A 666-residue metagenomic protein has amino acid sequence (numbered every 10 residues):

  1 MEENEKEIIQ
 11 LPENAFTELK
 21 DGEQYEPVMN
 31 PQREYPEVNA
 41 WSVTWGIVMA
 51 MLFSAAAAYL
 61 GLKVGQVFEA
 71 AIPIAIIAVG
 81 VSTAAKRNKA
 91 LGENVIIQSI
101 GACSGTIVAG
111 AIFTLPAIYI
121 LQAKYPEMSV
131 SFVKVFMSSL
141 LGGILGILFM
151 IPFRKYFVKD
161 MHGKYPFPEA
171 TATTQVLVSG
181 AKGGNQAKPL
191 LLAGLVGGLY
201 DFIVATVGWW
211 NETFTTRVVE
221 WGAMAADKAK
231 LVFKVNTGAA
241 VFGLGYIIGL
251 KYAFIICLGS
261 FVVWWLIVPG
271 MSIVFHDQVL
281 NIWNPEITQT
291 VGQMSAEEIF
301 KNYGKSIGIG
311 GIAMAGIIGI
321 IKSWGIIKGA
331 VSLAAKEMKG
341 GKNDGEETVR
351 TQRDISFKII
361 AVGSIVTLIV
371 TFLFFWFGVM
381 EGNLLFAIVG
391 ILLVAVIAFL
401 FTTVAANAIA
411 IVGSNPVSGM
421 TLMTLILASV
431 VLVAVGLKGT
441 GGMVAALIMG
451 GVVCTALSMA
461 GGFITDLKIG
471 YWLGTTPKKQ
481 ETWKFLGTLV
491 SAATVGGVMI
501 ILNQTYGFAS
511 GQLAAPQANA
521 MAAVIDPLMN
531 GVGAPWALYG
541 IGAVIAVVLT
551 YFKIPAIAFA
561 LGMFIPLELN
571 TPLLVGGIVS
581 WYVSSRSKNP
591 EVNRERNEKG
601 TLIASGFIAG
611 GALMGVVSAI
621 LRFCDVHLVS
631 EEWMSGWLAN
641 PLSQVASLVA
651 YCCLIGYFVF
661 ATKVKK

Functional and structural regions predicted by a protein language model:
E2-K666: Alpha-helical multipass membrane-protein architecture
